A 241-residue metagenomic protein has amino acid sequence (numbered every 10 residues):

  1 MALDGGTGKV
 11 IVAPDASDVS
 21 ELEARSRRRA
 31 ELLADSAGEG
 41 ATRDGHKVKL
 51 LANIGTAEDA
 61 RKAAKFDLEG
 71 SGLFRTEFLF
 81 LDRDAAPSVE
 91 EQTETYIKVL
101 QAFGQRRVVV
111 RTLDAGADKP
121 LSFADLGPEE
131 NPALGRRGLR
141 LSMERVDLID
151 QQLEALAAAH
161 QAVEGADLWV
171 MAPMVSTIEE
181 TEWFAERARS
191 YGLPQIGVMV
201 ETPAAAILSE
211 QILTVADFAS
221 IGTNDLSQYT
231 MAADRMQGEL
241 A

Functional and structural regions predicted by a protein language model:
M1-S20: Conserved glycine-bearing catalytic or ligand-binding loops at nucleotide- and phosphate-handling centers of large
R29-A241: Conserved alpha/beta-domain cores
